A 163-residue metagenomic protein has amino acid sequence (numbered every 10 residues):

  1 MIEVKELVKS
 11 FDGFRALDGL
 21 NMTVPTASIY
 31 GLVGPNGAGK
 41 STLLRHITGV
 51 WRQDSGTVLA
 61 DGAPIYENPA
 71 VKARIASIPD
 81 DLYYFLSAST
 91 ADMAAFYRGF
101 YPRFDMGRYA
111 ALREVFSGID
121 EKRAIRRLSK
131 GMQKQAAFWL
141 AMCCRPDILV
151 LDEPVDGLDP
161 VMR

Functional and structural regions predicted by a protein language model:
I2, L17-G19: Conserved structural motif at the start of ABC-family nucleotide-binding domains
Y30-P35: The feature captures the beta-strand-to-loop junction immediately N-terminal to the Walker
T48: Helix-to-loop junction immediately C-terminal to a conserved catalytic motif
G56-V71: Conserved ABC transporter NBD signature motif
P79-A136: ABC-family P-loop ATPase nucleotide-binding domains
M142-D147: A short, proline-enriched helix->beta-strand linker immediately N-terminal to the Walker B motif in ABC-type P-loop
L149-E153, L158: Catalytic Walker B motif of ABC-type/P-loop ATPase nucleotide-binding domains
P160-M162: Helix N-cap at the start of a conserved alpha-helix in ABC-type nucleotide-binding domains
